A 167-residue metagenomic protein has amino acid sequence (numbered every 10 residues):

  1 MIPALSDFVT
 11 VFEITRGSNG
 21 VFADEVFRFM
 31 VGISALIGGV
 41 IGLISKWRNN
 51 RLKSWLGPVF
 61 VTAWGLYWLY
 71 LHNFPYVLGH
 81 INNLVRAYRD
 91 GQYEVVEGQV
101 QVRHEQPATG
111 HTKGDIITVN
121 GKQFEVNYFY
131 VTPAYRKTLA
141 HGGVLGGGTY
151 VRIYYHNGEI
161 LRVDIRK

Functional and structural regions predicted by a protein language model:
M1-V21: Short, strongly hydrophobic alpha-helical membrane anchors
T15-R86: Alpha-helical transmembrane spans
Y88-D90, L145: Hydrophobic beta-strand core residues of beta-sandwich domains
G91-H111: Structural detector for short beta-strands of small beta-barrel domains
T109-T132: OB-fold (S1/OB) nucleic-acid-binding surfaces
G114, Y150, I160: Exposed beta-strand and adjacent loop surfaces of beta-rich binding modules that mediate intermolecular recognition
T132-Y154: Short nucleic-acid-contacting surface segments enriched for D/E, G, S/T with interspersed K/R
Y154-K167: OB-fold/S1-family single-stranded nucleic acid-binding modules
